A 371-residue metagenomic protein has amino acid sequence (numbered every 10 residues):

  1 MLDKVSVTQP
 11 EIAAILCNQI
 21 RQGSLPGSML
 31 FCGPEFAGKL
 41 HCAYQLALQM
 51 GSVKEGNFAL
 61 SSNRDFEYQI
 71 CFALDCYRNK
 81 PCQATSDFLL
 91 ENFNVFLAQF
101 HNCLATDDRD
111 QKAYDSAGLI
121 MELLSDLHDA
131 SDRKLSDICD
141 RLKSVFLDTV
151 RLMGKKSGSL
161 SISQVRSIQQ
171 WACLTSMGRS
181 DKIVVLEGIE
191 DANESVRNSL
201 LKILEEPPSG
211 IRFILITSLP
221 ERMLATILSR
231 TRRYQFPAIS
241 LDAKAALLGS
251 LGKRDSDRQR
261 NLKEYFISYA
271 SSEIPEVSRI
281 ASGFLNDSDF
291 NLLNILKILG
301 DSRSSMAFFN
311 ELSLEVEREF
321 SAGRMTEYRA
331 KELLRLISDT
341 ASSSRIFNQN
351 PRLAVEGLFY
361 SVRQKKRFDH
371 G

Functional and structural regions predicted by a protein language model:
M1-A73, Y77-S131, R141, S209-R212 (+1 more regions): Charged, glycine-rich active-site and insertion segments that engage polyanionic ligands
T8, K39, S157-V165, N193: Phosphate/oxyanion-binding active-site loops and adjacent basic polyanion-contact surfaces
A14-Q22, I162-I183, N198-K202: Conserved alpha-helical scaffold flanking the Walker A/P-loop in AAA+ ATPase domains
K80-N92, D148-R151, K155, S159 (+1 more regions): ABC transporter nucleotide-binding domains
L124-R166: Intrinsically disordered, low-complexity acidic Ser/Thr-rich regulatory segments
T149-L160, L174, L248-R254, L262: Localized chelating/binding microdomains that coordinate divalent metal ions or stabilize phosphate-bearing
K155-L160, I189-E190, R233: Flexible beta-alpha connector loops of hexameric P-loop NTPases
K182-I183, E187-R212, L219: Conserved Walker B catalytic segment
